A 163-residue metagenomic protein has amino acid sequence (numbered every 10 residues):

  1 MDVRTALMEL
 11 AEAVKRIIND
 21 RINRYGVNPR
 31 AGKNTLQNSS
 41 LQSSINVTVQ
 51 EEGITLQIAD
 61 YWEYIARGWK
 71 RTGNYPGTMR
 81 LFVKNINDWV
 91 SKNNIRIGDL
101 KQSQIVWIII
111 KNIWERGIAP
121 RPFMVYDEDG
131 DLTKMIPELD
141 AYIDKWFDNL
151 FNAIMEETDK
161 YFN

Functional and structural regions predicted by a protein language model:
M1-N46: Charge-rich, low-complexity N-terminal segments
T35-N163: Charged, low-complexity interaction tracts
